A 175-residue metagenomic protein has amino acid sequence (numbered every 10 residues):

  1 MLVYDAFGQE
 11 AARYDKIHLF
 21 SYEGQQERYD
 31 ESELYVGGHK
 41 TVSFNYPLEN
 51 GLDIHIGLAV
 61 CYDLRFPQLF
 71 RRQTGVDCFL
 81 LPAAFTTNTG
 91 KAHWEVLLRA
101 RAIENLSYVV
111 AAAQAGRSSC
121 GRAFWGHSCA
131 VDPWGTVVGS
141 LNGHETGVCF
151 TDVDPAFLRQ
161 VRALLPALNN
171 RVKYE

Functional and structural regions predicted by a protein language model:
M1-V3, V42-F44, S128-A130, V148-T151: Short beta-strand scaffold segments in enzyme catalytic cores
L2-T74, T87-V96, L164-A167: Active-site catalytic loop in hydrolytic enzyme cores
F7-A12, T136-V138, L158-R159: Short helix-loop capping/hinge motifs at secondary-structure junctions, enriched in acidic/polar residues
H18, L48, T86, G116 (+2 more regions): Residue-level detector of flexible, active-site-proximal loop/helix-junction positions within diverse enzyme catalytic
F20-Y29, G147-C149, P155-Q160: Short, surface-exposed linear segments at secondary-structure transitions and domain or protein termini
L48, Y62, W134-G135, D154-P155: A broadly conserved detector of short glycine/acidic/proline-rich loop/turn motifs that flank catalytic sites and bind
L64-C149: CN hydrolase (nitrilase-like) catalytic-core segments centered on the catalytic cysteine and neighboring Lys/Glu
A156-E175: A conserved C-terminal secondary-structure "cap"
